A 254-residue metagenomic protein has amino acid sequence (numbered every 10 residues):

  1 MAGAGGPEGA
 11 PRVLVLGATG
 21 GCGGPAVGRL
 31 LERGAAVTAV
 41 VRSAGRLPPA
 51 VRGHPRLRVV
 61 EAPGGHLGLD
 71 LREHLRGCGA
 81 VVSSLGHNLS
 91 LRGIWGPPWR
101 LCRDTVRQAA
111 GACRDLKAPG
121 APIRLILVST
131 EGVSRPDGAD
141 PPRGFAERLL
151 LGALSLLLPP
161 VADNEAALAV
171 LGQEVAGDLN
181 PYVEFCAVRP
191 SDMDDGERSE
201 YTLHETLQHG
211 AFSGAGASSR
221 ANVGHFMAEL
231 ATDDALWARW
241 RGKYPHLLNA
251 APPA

Functional and structural regions predicted by a protein language model:
A2, R12, G21, L179 (+1 more regions): Mid/C-terminal beta-alpha module of Rossmann-like enzyme folds, strongest in SDR-family dehydrogenases/epimerases
E8-A35: N-terminal Rossmann NAD(P)H-binding glycine-rich loop of SDR-like oxidoreductase domains
V13, A39, G45-Q108, A112-D115: NAD(P)H-binding glycine-rich loop region in Rossmannoid oxidoreductase-like domains and their noncatalytic homologs
L16, A44, R92, G96 (+2 more regions): Conserved Rossmann-fold NAD(P)-dependent oxidoreductase catalytic core, especially the SDR/UDP-sugar
C22, V81, A167, V188 (+1 more regions): Non-catalytic, hydrophobic alpha-helical segments
G79-V82, I123-S129, C186: Conserved catalytic-site loops of classical short-chain dehydrogenases/reductases
R135-A139, D195-T202, T232-G242: Glycine/proline-rich active-site loop of Rossmann-fold NAD(P)-dependent oxidoreductases
L168-G196: Conserved beta-loop-beta element that borders a ligand/cofactor-binding pocket
